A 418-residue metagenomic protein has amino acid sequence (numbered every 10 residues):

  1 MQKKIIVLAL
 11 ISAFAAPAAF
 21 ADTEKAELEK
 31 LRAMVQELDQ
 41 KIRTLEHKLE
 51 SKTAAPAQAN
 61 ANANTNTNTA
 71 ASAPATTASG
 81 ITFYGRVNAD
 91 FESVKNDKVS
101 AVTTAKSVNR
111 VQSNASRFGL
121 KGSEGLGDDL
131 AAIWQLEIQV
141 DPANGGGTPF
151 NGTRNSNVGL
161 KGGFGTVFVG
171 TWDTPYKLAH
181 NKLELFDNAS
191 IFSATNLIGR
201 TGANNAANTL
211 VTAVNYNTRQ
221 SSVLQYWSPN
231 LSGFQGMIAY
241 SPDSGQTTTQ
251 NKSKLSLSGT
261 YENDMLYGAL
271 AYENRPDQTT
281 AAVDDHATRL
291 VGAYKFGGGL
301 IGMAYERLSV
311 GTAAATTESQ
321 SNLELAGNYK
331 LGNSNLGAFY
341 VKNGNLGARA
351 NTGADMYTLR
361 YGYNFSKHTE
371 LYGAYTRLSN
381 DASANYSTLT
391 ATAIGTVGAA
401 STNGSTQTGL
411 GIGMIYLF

Functional and structural regions predicted by a protein language model:
K3-R86: N-terminal periplasmic/intermembrane-space "pro-region" immediately following the signal or transit peptide
P74-K95, A105-G245, N251-S253, T260-Y267 (+1 more regions): Outer membrane beta-barrel
I81-A89, D128, A132-L136, V167 (+10 more regions): Transmembrane beta-strands of outer-membrane beta-barrel proteins
D97-V99, G146, A179-D187, A315 (+2 more regions): Outer-membrane beta-barrel and related beta-rich outer-membrane complex signature in Gram-negative bacteria
A101-S107, V211, G311-A314, G344-A348 (+1 more regions): Extracellular loop and loop/strand-boundary signature of outer-membrane beta-barrel proteins
K121-G125, K161-G163, W227-S232, T260-D264 (+4 more regions): Structural signature of outer-membrane beta-barrel channels/translocons
Q250, L255-N364, T376-R377: Detector for outer-membrane/organellar transmembrane beta-barrel domains, recognizing the amphipathic beta-strand
G404-F418: Outer-membrane beta-barrel "beta-signal"
